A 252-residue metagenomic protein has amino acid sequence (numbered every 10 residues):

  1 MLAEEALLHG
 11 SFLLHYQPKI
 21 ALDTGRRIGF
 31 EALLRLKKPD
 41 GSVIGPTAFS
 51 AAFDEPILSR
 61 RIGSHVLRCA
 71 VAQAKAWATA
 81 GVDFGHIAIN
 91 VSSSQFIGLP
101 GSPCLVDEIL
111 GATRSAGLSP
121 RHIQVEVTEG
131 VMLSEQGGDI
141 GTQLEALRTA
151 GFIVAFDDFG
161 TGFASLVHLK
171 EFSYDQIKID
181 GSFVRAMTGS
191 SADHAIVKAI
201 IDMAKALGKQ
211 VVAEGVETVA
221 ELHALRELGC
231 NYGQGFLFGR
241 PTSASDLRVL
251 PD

Functional and structural regions predicted by a protein language model:
M1-L13, F53-S59, Q95-S102, V106 (+2 more regions): C-di-GMP signaling machinery
A6, L22-R26, L36-P39, S92-I97 (+2 more regions): EAL-family c-di-GMP phosphodiesterase catalytic domain
H15-A51, A70: A short, well-structured catalytic beta-strand-centered motif of the EAL phosphodiesterase domain for c-di-GMP
R26-I28, L58-D139: Catalytic core of bacterial c-di-GMP phosphodiesterases, primarily the EAL and HD-GYP domains, capturing alpha-helical
A32, A52-F53, V66-A74, E108-I109 (+3 more regions): Structural preference for long, well-ordered alpha-helical segments in enzyme cores
T47-A51, R60, G141, E145: Conserved long alpha-helical elements within nucleotide-processing catalytic cores of c-di-GMP signaling and class III
C69, W77, V82, L118 (+4 more regions): Structural motif
A74-A78, R114, G141-T149, K198-K205 (+1 more regions): Surface-exposed amphipathic alpha-helices with a cationic face
